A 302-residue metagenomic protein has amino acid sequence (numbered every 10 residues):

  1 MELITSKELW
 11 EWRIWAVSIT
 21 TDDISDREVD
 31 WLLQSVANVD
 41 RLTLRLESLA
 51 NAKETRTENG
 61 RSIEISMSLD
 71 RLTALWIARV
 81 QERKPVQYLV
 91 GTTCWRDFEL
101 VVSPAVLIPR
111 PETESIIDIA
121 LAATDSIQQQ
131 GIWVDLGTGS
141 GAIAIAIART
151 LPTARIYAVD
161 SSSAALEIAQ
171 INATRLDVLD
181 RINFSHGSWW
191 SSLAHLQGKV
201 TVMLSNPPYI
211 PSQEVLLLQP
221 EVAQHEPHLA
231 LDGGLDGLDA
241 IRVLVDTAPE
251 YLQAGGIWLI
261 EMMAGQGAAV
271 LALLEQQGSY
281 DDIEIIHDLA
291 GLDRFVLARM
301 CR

Functional and structural regions predicted by a protein language model:
M1-E58: Non-catalytic accessory regions of SAM-dependent methyltransferases
T20, T124, A173, A248 (+1 more regions): Conserved hydrophobic residues forming the short capping helix/wall of the S-adenosyl-L-methionine
L32, R83, T113, I143 (+5 more regions): Residue-level signal for inorganic ion chemistry
Q34-A123: Conserved AdoMet
S115-L217: Conserved SAM/SAH cofactor-binding pocket of Class I
A120, I147, V222, L244-A248: Class I S-adenosylmethionine-dependent transferase superfamily signal
Y209-A240: Mobile active-site "lid"/loop adjacent to the S-adenosyl-L-methionine
L235-R299: Conserved Class I SAM-dependent methyltransferase catalytic core
